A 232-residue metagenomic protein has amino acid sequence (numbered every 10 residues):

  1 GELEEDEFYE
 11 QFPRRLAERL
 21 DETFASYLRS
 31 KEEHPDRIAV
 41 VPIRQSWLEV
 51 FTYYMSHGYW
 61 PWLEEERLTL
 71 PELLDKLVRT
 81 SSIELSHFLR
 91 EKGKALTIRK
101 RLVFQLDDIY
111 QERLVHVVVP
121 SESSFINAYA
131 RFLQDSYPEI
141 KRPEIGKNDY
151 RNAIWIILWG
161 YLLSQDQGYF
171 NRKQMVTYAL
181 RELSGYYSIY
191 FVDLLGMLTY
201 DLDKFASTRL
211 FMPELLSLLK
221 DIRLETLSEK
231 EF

Functional and structural regions predicted by a protein language model:
G1-F232: Short, compositionally biased pre-sequence/patch detector
